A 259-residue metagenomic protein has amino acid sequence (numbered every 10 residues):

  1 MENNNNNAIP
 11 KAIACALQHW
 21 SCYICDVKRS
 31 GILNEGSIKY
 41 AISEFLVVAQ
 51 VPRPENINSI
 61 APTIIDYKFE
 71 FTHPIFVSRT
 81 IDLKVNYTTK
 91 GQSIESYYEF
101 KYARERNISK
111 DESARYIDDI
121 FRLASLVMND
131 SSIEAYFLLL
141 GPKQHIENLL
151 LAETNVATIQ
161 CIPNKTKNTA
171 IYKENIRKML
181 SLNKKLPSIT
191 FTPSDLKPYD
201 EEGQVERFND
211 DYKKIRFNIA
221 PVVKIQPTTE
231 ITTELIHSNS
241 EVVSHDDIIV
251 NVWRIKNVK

Functional and structural regions predicted by a protein language model:
E2, F69-P74, N257-K259: N-terminal intrinsically disordered, cationic/polar leader segments that include organellar targeting peptides
N5-F69: Acidic-basic catalytic patches of nuclease active cores, encompassing PD-(D/E)XK and other metal-cofactor nuclease
A8, A12-H19, D119, N175-K185: Charge-rich, solvent-exposed alpha-helical interaction surfaces
A8-A12, Q92-Y97: Short coil-to-beta-strand
N56-S96, E241-V243: Active-site metal-binding core of divalent-cation-utilizing nuclease and nuclease-like domains
L83-V85, I94-R106, L123: Conserved catalytic cores of phosphodiester-cleaving nucleases, focusing on short active-site segments
A103-R122, L126-V127: Mg2+/Mn2+-dependent nuclease catalytic core
M128, E134-K259: Domain-level recognition of nuclease-like catalytic cores that cleave nucleotide substrates
